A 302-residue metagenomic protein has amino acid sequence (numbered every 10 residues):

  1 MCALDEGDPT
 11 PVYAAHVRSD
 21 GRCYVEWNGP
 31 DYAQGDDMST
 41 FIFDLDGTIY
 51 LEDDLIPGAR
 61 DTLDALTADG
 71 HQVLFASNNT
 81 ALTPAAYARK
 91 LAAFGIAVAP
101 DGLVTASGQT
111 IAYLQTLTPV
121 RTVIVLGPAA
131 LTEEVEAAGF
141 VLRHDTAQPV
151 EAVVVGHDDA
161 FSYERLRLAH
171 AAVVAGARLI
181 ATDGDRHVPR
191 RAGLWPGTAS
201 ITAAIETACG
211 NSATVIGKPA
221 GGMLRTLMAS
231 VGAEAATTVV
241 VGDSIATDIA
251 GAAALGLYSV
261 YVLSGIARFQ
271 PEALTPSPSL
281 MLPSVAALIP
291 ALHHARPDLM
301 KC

Functional and structural regions predicted by a protein language model:
A3, A14-V17, V25, A33: Short hydrophobic alpha-helical segments enriched in small aliphatic residues
L4-D5, T247: Short linear motifs in intrinsically disordered, low-complexity N-terminal regions enriched in Ser/Thr with nearby
D5-D8, D31: Intrinsic-disorder-associated, low-complexity terminal segments enriched in Asp/Asn/His/Tyr and depleted of Lys/Arg
W27-G29, G35-F43, L51-D61, A65-A68 (+2 more regions): Asp-based, Mg2+/Mn2+-dependent phosphohydrolase catalytic module
